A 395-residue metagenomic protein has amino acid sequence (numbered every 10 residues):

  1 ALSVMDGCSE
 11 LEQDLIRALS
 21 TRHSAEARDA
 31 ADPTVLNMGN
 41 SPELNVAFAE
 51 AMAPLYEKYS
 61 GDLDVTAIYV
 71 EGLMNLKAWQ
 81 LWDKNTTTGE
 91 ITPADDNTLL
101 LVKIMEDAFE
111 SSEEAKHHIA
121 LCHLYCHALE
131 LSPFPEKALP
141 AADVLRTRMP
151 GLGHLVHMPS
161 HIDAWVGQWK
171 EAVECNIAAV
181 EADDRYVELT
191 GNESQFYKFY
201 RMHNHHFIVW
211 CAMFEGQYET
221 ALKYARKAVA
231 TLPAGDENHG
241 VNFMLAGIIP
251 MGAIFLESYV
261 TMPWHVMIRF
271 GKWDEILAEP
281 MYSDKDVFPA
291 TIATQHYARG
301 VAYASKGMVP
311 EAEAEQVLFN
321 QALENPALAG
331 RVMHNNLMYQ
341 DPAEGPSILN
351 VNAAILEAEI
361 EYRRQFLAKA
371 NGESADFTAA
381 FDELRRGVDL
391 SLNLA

Functional and structural regions predicted by a protein language model:
D6-P33, S60-N85, E114-L129, P150-G153 (+7 more regions): Amphipathic alpha-helical repeat scaffolds of TPR domains
P42, L76, S132, V166 (+5 more regions): Structural motif corresponding to the intra-repeat A-B loop/turn of tetratricopeptide repeats
N45, M52, M105, A142 (+10 more regions): Inward-facing hydrophobic residues that define packing positions of alpha-helical scaffold repeats
N45, T98, F134-P135, W169 (+5 more regions): TPR-repeat structural position
Y56-K58, I91, F109-E114, D143-G151 (+7 more regions): Solenoid-like repeat scaffolds
L76, N85-L155, H161-W165, W169-Y186: Hydrophobic, small-residue-rich alpha-helical packing segments that form membrane-like cores
L337, S347-N352, S374-A395: Generic long, charged, amphipathic alpha-helical segments
